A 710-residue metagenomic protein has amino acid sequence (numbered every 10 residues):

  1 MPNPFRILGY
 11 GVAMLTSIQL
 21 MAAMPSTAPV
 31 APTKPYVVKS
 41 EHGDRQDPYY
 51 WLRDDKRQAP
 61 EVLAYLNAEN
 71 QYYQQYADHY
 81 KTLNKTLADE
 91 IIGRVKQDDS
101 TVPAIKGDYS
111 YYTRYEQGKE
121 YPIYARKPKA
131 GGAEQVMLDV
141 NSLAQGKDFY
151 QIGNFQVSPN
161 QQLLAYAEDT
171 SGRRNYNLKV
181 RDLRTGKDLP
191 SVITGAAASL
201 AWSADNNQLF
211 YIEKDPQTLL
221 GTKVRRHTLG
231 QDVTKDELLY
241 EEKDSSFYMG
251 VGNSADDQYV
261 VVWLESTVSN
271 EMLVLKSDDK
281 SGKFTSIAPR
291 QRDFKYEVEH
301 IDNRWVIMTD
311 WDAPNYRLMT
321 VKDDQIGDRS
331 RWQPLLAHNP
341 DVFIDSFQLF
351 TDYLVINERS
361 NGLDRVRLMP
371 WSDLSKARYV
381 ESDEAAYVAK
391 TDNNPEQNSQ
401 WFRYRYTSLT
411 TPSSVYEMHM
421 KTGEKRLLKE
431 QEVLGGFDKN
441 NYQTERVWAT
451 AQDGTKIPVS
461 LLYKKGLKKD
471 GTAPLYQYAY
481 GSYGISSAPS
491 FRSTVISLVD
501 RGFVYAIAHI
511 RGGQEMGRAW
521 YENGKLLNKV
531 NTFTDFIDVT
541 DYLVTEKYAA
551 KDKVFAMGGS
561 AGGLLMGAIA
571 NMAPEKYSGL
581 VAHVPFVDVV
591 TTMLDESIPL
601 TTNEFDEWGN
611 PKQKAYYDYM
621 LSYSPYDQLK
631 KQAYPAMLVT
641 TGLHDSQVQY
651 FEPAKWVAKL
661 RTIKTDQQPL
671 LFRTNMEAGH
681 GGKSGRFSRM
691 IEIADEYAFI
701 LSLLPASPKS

Functional and structural regions predicted by a protein language model:
T27-Y80, A88: Mature N-terminal segment immediately following signal peptide/propeptide cleavage in secreted/periplasmic
E61-Q156, A167, F247-H300, P334 (+9 more regions): Non-catalytic accessory segments flanking enzyme active sites
S110, Q161-L164, L209, V260 (+3 more regions): Hydrophobic beta-strand positions that form the internal "hydrophobic ladder" of WD40/Gbeta-like beta-propeller blades
R126-P128, K179-D182, K223-Q231, V274-S277 (+2 more regions): Beta-propeller blade signature
E134-N154, A165-T218, T222-R225, K235 (+1 more regions): Asp-box/WD-like beta-propeller blade repeats and closely related beta-sheet repeat scaffolds
N141-S158, Y166-R173, R184-L189, M418-E424 (+6 more regions): Cap/lid segment of the alpha/beta-hydrolase catalytic domain
L183-T194, Q231-K243, D278-A288, I326-A337 (+1 more regions): Blade-edge beta-strand/turn elements of extracellular beta-propeller and related beta-sheet repeat scaffolds
I507-S710: Active-site-proximal cap/loop segments of hydrolase catalytic domains
